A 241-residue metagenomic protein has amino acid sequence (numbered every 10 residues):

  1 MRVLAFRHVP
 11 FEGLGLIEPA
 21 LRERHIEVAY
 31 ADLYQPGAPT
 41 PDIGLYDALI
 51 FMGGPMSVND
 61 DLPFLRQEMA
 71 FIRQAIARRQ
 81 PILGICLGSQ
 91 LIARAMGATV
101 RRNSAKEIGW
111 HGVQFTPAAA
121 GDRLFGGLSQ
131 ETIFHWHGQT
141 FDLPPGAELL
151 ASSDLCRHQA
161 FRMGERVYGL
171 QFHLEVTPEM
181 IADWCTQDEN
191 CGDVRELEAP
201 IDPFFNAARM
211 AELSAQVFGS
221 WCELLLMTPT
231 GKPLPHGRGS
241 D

Functional and structural regions predicted by a protein language model:
M1-Q80, G192-D241: N-terminal beta1-alpha1 cap of cysteine-dependent amidohydrolase-like domains
L4, A29-A31, I50, L83 (+3 more regions): Hydrophobic/aromatic beta-strand patches that form the interior of the parallel beta-sheet core in alpha/beta enzyme
F11, P36, S57, Q90 (+3 more regions): Surface-exposed, flexible loop/turn segments at secondary-structure boundaries
L14-L16, T40, D60-L62, A93-A95 (+3 more regions): Short glycine-/acidic-enriched loop or helix-start segments at secondary-structure transitions that form or flank
E18-A20, Y46, P63-R66, G97-V100 (+3 more regions): Short, glycine/charged-enriched secondary-structure capping and boundary segments
F51-A119: Cysteine-nucleophile active-site neighborhood
M96-E179: Pocket-forming structural segment of enzyme catalytic cores
E165-P203: C-terminal helical/coil "lid" or tail adjacent to the Rossmann-like core of SAM-dependent
